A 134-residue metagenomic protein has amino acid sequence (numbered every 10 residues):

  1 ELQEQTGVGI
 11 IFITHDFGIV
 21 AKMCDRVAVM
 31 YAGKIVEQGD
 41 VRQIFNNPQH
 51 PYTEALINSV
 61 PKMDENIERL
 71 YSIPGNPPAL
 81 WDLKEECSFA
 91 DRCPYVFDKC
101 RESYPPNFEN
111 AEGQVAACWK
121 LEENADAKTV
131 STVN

Functional and structural regions predicted by a protein language model:
E1-E68: P-loop NTP-binding/switch modules centered on Walker-like glycine-rich loops
D40-N134: Charged, flexible cofactor/metal-binding loops and thiol motifs
